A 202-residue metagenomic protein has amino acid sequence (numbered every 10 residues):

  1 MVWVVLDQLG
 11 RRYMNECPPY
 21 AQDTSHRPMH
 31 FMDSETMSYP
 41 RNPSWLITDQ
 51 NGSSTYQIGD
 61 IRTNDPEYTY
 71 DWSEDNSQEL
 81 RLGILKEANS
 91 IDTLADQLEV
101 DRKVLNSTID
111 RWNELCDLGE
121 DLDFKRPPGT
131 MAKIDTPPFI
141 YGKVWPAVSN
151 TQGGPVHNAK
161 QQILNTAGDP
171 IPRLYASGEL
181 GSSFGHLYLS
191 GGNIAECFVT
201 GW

Functional and structural regions predicted by a protein language model:
M1-Q97: An anion/pyrophosphate-binding glycine-rich loop and adjacent beta-alpha core in soluble alpha-beta enzymes
Q8-L9, A159, T166, V199: Short, ordered coil/turn segments that flank beta-strands lining enzyme active or ligand-binding pockets
Q78-E79, P172, N193-E196: Aromatic- and histidine-enriched alpha-helix N-cap/loop-to-helix transition segments that scaffold the rims
D96-E99, L118: Short, glycine- and charge-enriched coil/turn segments that flank and shape catalytic ligand pockets
L98-D101, N106-I109, C197-W202: Internal hydrophobic alpha-helix adjacent to the cofactor/substrate pocket in enzyme cavities
V104-F184, Y188: A glycine-rich dinucleotide-binding beta-alpha-beta segment and adjacent secondary-structure elements that constitute
G181-W202: A conserved FAD-binding loop/helix module that cradles the flavin
